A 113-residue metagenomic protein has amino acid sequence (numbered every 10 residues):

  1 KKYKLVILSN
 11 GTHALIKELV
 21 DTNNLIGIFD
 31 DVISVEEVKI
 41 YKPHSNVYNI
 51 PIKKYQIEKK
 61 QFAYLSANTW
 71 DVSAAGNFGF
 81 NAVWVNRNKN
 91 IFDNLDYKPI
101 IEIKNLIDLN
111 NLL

Functional and structural regions predicted by a protein language model:
K1-K2: Catalytic-core regions built around general acid/base machinery
L8-H13, K17-L113: Asp-based, Mg2+/Mn2+-dependent phosphohydrolase catalytic module
